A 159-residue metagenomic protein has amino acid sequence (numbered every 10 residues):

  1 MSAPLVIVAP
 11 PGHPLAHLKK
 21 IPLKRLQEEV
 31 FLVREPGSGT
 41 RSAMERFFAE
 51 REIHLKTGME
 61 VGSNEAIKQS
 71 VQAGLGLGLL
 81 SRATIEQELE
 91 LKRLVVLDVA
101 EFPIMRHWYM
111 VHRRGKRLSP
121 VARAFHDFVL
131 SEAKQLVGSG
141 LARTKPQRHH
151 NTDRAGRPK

Functional and structural regions predicted by a protein language model:
M1-F31: Flexible hinge/capping segments at coil-to-helix
V8, V33-R34, E60, G78 (+1 more regions): Active-site-adjacent beta-strand anchor residues
P11, R82-T84, E101, W108: Short secondary-structure boundary segments
A16, G39, V95-S139: A late-sequence structural motif
K24, K68-Q69, R123: Alpha-helical segments flanking ligand/cofactor-binding loops in enzyme cores
G37-F47, I53, V129-K159: Ligand-binding clefts/hinges and TM-proximal coupling segments of bilobed small-molecule sensing domains
G37-L97, D153: Hydrophobic hinge/microswitch elements
